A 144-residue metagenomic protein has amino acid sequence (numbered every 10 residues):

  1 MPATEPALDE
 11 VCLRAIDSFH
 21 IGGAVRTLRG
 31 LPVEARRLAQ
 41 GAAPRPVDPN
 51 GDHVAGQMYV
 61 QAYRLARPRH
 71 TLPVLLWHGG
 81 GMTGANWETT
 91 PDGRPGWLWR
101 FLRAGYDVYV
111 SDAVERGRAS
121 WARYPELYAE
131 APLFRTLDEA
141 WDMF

Functional and structural regions predicted by a protein language model:
M1-T4, L28, E34, A131-F144: Short, charged N-terminal helix-start/capping segments
P2-R69: N-terminal cap/lid segment of alpha/beta-hydrolase-fold proteins
R67-M143: Short, surface-exposed "cap/lid" segments of acyl-processing enzymes
